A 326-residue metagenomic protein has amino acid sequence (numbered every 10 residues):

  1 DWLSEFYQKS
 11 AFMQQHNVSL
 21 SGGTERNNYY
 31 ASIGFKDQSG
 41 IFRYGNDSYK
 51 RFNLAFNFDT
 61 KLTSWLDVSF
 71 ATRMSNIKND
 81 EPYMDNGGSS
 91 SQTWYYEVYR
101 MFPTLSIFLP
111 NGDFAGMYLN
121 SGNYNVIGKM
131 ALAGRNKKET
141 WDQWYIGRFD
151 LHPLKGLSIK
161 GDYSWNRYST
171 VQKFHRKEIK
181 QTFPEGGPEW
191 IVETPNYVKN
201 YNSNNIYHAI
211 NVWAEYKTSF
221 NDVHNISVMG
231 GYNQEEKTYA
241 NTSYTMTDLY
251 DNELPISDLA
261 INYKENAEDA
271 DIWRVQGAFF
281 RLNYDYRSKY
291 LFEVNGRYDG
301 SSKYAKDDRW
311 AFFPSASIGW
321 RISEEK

Functional and structural regions predicted by a protein language model:
D1, G40-Y49, N53-D142, K160-D162 (+3 more regions): Surface-exposed loop/interface segments of Gram-negative outer-membrane beta-barrel transport/assembly proteins
D1-N46, Y83-D85, L132, D150-H152: Residues embedded in well-ordered regular secondary structure
V18-T24, F56-T60, Y145-L151, V212-Y216 (+3 more regions): Residues on the lipid-exposed face of transmembrane beta-strands in outer-membrane beta-barrel proteins
G23-R26, T60-S64, L151-L157, T218-D222 (+2 more regions): Outer-membrane beta-barrel strand-turn architecture
I33, P314-A316: One face of beta-strands
F35-S39, F292-S301: Transmembrane beta-strand segments that form the barrel wall of outer-membrane beta-barrel proteins
F280-N295: Short, contiguous hydrophobic alpha-helices characteristic of membrane insertion segments
K306-W310: Short glycine/threonine-rich loop-to-helix capping motif typified by GTGT followed within a few residues by an Asp-Pro
